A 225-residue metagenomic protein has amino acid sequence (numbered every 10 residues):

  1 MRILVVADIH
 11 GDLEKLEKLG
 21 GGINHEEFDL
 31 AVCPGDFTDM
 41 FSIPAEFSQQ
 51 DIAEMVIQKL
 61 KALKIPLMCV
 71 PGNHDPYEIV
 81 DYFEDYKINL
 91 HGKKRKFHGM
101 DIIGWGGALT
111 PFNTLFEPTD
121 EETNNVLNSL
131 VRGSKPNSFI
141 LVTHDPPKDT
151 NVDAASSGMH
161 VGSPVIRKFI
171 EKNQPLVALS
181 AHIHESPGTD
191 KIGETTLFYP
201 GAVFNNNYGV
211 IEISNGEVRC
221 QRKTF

Functional and structural regions predicted by a protein language model:
R2-V5, G99-D101: Residues that mark the start of a beta-strand
V5-A7, A31-D36, P66-N73, N89-H91 (+3 more regions): Active-site neighborhood of phospho(di)ester-bond hydrolases with catalytic His/Asp-centered motifs
D8, E17-G20, N24-E27, P111 (+5 more regions): A structural signal for the main folded, soluble domain(s) of proteins
H10-E14, T38-S42, P71-V80, K94 (+4 more regions): Active-site environment of divalent metal-dependent phosphoester hydrolases
L13-F97: Core catalytic region of metal-dependent phosphoesterases/phosphodiesterases, especially metallo-beta-lactamase-like
H25-E26, K59-K64, S134-K135, I170-N173 (+1 more regions): Short, conserved loop/helix-junction motifs that constitute active-site signature segments in enzyme catalytic cores
H74-G162, T224: Conserved catalytic scaffold of divalent metal-dependent phosphoesterases
R95-G99, L115-P118, P164-K172, S186-F225: Binuclear metal-dependent phosphoesterase catalytic core
